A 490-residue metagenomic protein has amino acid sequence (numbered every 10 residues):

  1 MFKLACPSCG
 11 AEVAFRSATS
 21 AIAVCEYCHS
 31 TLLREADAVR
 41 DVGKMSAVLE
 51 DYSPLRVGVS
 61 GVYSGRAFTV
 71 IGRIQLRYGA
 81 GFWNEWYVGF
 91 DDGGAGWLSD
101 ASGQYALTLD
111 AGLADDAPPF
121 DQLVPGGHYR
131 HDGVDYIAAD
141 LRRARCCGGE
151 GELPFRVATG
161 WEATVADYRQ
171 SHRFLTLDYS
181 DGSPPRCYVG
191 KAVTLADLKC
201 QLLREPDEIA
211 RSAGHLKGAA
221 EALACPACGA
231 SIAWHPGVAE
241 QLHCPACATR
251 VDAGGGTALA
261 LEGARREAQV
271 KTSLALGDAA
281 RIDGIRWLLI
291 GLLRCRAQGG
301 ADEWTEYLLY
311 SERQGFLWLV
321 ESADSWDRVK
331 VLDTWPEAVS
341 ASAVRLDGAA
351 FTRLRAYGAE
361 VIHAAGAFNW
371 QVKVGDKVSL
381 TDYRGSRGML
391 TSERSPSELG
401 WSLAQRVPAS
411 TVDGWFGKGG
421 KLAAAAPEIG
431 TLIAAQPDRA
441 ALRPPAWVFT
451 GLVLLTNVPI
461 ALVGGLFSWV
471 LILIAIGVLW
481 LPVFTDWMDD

Functional and structural regions predicted by a protein language model:
M1-D490: A composition-biased, non-transmembrane "mature-region" signal
